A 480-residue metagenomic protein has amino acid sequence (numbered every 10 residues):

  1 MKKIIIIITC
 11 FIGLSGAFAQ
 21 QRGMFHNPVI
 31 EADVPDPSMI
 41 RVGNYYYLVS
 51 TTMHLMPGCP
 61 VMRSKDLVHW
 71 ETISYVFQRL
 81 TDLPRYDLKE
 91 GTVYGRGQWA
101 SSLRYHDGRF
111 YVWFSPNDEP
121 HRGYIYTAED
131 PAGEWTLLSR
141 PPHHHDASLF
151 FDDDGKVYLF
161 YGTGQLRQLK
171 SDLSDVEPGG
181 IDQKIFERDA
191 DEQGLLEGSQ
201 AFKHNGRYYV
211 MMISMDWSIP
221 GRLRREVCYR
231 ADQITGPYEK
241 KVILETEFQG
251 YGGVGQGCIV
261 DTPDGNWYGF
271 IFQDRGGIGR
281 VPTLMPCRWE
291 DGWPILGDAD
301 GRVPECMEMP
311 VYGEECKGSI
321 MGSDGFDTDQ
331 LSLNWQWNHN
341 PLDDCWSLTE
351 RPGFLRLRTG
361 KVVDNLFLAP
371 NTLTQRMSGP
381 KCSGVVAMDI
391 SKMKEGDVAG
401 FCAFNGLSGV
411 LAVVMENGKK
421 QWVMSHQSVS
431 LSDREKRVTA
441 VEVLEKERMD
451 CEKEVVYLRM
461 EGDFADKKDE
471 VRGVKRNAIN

Functional and structural regions predicted by a protein language model:
I4-G13: Sec-dependent N-terminal signal peptides
F18-N480: Carbohydrate-active catalytic/glycan-binding domains of CAZyme proteins, especially the secreted or lumenal ectodomains
